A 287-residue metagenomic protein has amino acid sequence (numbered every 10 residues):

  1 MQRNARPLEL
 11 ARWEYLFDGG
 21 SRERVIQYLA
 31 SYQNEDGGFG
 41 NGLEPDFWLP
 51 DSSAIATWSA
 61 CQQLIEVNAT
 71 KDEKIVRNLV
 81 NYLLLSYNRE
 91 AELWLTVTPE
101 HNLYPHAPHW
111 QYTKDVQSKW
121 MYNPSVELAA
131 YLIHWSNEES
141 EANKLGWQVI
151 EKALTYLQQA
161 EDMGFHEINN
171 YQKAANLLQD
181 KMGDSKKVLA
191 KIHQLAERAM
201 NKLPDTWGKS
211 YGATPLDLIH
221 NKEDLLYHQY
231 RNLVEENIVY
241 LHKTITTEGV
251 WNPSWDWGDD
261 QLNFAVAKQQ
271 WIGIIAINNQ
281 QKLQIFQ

Functional and structural regions predicted by a protein language model:
M1-Q287: Preference for long, amphipathic alpha-helical scaffolds in soluble/luminal domains and all-alpha bundles
